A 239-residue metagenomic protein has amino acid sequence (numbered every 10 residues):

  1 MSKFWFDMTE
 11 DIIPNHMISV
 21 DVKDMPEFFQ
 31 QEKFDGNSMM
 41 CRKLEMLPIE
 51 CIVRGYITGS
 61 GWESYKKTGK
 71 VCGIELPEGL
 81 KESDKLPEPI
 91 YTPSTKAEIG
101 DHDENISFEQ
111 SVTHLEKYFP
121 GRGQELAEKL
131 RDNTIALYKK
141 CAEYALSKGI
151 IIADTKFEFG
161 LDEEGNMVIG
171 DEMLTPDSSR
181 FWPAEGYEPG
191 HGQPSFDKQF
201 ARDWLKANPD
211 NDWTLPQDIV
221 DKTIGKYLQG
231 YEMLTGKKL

Functional and structural regions predicted by a protein language model:
M1-E98, N211-L239: Active-site loop/lid in soluble adenylation, ligation, and acyl-transfer enzymes
M39, K43, R131, T155: Short, charged/polar micro-motifs that form catalytic or ligand-binding hotspots
V53, I152-M173: Conserved metal-phosphate-binding beta-hairpin within the catalytic cores of diverse ATP-dependent phosphoryl-transfer
W62-E63, E164, S178-R180: Intrinsically disordered, low-complexity acidic/polar segments
K67, P77-E125, I169, M173-L234: Anionic ligand-binding catalytic core segments
F119-A153: A long amphipathic alpha-helix within ATP-dependent nucleotide-binding catalytic cores
